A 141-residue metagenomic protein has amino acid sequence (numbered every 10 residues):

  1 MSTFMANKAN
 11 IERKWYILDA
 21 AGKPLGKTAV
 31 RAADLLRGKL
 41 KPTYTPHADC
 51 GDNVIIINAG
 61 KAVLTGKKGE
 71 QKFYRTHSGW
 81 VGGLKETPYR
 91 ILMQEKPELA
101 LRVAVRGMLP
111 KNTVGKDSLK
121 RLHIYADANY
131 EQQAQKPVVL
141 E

Functional and structural regions predicted by a protein language model:
M1-V103, T113, E131-E141: Ribosome large-subunit tunnel/peptidyl-transferase-proximal elements
R102, R106-Y125: C-terminal structural segments of small proteins and small subunits
I124-Q132: Short, highly charged C-terminal tails/helix-capping segments
